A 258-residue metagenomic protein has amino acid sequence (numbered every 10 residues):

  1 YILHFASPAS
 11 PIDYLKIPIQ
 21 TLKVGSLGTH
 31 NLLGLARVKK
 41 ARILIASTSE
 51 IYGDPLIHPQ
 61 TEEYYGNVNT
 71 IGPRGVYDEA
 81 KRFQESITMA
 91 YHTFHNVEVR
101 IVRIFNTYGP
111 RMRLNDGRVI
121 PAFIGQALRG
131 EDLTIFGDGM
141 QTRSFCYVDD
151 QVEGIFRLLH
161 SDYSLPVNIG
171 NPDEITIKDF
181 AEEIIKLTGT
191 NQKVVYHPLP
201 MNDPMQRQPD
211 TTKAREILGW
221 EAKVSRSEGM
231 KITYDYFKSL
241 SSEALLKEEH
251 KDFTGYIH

Functional and structural regions predicted by a protein language model:
Y1-T107, V224, I232-L240, L246-H258: N-terminal Rossmann-like NAD(P)+-binding domain of SDR-like oxidoreductases, especially those catalyzing
S7, L22, M112-D116, S144: Nucleotide-sugar-dependent glycosyltransferase donor-binding/catalytic pocket residues
D13-Y14, D54-L56, R111, F145 (+1 more regions): Short glycine-/acidic-enriched loop or helix-start segments at secondary-structure transitions that form or flank
K16-Q20, I57-T61, L114-A122, D149-V152 (+2 more regions): Short, glycine/charged-enriched secondary-structure capping and boundary segments
L27-H30, P55, R111-R113, V119 (+2 more regions): Gly/Ser/Thr-rich beta-alpha loop segments that engage phosphate groups in nucleotides
Y52, H58-Q60, M112, I135 (+1 more regions): Short clusters of hydrophobic/aromatic residues that line enzyme substrate/ligand-binding pockets
N106, G125-H258: C-terminal substrate-binding subdomain of Rossmann-fold SDR/epimerase-dehydratase oxidoreductases
